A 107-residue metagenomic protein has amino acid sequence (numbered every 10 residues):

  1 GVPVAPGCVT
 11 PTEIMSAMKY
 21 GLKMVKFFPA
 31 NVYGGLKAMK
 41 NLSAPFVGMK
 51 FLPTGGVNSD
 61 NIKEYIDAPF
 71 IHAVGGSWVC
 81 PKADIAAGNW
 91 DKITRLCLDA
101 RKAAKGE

Functional and structural regions predicted by a protein language model:
G1, M18, M39-A44, C97-K105: Surface-exposed amphipathic alpha-helices with a cationic face
G1-A5, K19-M24, P45-M49, A68-V74: Glycine-enriched alpha-helix->loop->beta-strand junction motifs that scaffold or abut catalytic
P6-P11, A30-Y33, P53-S59: Glycine-rich beta-to-alpha transition loops that act as phosphate-gripper elements at the mouths of alpha/beta enzyme
T10, G35, I93, C97: Aromatic/hydrophobic pocket-lining residues that form the small-molecule binding cavity in soluble enzyme cores
T12-Y20, K37, S43, V57-A73: Catalytic cores of alpha/beta
V25, Y65, A100: Conserved, mostly hydrophobic/aromatic
K26-G35, F70-K92: Glycine-rich phosphate-binding active-site loops on the catalytic face of alpha/beta enzymes
A83-E107: C-terminal helical cap(s) of enzyme catalytic domains, especially alpha/beta-barrels
